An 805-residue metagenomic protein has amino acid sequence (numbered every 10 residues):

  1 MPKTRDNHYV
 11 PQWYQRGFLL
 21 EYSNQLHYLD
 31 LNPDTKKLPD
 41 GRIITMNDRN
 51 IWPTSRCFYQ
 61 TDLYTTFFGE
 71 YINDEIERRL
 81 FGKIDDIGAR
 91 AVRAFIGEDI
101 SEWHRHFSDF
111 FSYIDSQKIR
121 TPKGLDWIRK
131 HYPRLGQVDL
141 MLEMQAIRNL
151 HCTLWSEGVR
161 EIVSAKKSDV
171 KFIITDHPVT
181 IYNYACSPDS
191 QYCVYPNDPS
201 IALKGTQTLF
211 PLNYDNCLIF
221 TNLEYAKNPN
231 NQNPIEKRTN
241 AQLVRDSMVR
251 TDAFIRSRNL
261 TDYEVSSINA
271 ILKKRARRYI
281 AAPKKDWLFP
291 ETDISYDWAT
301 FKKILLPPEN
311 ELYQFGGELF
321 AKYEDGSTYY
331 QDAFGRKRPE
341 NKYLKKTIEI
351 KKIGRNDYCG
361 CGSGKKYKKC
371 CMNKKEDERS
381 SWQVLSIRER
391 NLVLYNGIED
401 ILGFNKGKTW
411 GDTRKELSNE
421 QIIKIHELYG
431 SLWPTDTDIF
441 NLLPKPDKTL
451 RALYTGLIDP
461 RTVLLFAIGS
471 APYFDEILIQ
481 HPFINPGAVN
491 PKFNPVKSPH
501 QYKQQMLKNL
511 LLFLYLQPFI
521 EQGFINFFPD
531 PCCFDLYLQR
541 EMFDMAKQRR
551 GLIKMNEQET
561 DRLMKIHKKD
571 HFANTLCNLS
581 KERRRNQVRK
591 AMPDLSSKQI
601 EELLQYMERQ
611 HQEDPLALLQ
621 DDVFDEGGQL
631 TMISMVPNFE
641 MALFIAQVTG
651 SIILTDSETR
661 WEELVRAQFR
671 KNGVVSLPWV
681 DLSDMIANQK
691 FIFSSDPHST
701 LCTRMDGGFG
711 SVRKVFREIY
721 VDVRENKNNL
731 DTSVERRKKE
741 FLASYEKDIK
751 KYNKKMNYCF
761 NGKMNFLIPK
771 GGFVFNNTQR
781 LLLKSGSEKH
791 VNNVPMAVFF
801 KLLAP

Functional and structural regions predicted by a protein language model:
M1-D6, Q12-L344, R388-R451, T455-D459 (+7 more regions): Alpha-helical structural context detector biased toward long hydrophobic helices
E224, K365, K374-K375: A short beta-strand motif that forms part of the nucleic acid-binding face of small beta-barrel RNA-binding folds
N341-I353: Short, 15-30-residue, compositionally biased linear elements with alpha-helical propensity or flexible coil
I348, R379-S380, V384, Q421: Compact nucleic-acid interaction/catalytic patches
I350-K368: Short Cys/His-rich zinc-binding micro-motifs
C359, M372-Q383: Short Cys/His-rich micro-motifs in 6-15 aa windows
P472-D475, I479-N485: C-terminal helical accessory/scaffold domains
